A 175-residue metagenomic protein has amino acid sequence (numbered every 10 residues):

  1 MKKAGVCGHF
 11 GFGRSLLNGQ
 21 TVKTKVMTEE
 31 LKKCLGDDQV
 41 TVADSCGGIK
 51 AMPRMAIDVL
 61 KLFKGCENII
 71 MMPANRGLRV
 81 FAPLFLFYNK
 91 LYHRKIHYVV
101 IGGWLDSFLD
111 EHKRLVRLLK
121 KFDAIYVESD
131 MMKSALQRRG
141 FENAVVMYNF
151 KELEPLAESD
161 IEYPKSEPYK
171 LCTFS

Functional and structural regions predicted by a protein language model:
M1-D44, H93: N-terminal subdomain of nucleotide-sugar transferases
K2-C7, E158, E162-S175: Conserved donor-binding/catalytic core segment of Leloir-type glycosyltransferases
G48-L62, V80: Glycine-rich, highly charged phosphate/nucleotide-binding loops
A74-L78, K95-E111, A124: A short, histidine- and acid-enriched strand-loop-helix "catalytic/donor-clamping" loop that lines the nucleotide-sugar
F87-Y92, F108-A124: Membrane-proximal helix-turn-helix segments that form the acceptor-binding/catalytic region of lipid-linked
Y92-I96, F141-E142: A short helix->loop->beta-strand "cap" motif at the edges of active sites that frequently abuts
K121-E158: Donor nucleotide-sugar binding/catalytic pocket of nucleotide-sugar-dependent glycosyltransferases
